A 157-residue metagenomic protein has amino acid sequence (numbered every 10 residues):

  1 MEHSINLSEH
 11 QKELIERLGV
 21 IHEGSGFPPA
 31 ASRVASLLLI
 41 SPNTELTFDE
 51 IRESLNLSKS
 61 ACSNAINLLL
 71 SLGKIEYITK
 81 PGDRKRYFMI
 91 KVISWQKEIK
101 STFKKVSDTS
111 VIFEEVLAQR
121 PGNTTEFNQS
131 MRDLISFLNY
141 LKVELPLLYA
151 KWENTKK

Functional and structural regions predicted by a protein language model:
M1-S25: N-terminal leader segment of winged-helix/HTH proteins
S25-A31, E45-T47, K80-S101: Short, cationic-aromatic polyanion-contact patches
R33-L37: Pre-recognition alpha-helix immediately N-terminal to the DNA-recognition helix within helix-turn-helix or winged-helix
E50-E53: A short acidic, leucine-rich amphipathic alpha-helix
S58-K59: Short coil turns linking two alpha-helices in DNA-binding domains
G73: Glycine-centered, phosphate/nucleic-acid-interacting loop/turn motifs that mediate DNA/RNA or nucleotide
P121-K157: C-terminal regulatory/oligomerization modules of transcriptional regulators
